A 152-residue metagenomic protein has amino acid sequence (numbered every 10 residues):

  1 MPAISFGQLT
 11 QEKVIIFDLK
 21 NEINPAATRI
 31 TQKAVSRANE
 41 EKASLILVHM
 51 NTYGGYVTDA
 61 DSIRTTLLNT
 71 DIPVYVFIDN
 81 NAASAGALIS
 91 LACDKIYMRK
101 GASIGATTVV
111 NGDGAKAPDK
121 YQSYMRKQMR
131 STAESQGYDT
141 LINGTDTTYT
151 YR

Functional and structural regions predicted by a protein language model:
F6-R152: Soluble extramembrane regions of membrane proteins in the secretory/endomembrane system
